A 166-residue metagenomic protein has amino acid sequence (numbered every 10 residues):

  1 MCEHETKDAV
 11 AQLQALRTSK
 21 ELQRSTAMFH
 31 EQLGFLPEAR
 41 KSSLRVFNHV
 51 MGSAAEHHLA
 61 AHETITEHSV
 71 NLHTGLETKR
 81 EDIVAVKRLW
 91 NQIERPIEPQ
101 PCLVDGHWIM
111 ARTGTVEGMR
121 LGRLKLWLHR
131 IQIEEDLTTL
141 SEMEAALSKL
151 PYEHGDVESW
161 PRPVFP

Functional and structural regions predicted by a protein language model:
M1-P166: C-terminal subdomains that position terminal phosphate/3'-OH groups for nucleotidyl transfer/ligation, primarily on
